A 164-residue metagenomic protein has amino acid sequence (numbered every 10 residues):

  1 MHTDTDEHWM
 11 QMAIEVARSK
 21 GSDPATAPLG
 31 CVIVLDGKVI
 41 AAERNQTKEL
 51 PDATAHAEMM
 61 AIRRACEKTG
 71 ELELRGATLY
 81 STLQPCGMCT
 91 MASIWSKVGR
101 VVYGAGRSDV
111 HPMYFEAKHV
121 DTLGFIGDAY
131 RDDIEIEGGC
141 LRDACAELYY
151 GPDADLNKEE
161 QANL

Functional and structural regions predicted by a protein language model:
M1-S22, I94-L164: Zinc-dependent deaminase
D23-A27: A short helix-loop-beta-strand connector motif used in the catalytic cores of GNAT acetyltransferases and, in some
P28-G37: Short beta-strand scaffold segments in enzyme catalytic cores
I40-T47: Short beta->alpha transition motifs characteristic of CBS
A41, E58-E67: Glycine/small-residue-rich phosphate/adenosyl-binding loop
E49-M60: A short, polar/charged loop-to-alpha-helix boundary motif
E71-L83: Immediate flanking context of iron-sulfur cluster ligation sites
S81-G99: Local cysteine-cluster metal-coordination motifs and their immediate loop/turn environment, predominantly Fe-S cluster
